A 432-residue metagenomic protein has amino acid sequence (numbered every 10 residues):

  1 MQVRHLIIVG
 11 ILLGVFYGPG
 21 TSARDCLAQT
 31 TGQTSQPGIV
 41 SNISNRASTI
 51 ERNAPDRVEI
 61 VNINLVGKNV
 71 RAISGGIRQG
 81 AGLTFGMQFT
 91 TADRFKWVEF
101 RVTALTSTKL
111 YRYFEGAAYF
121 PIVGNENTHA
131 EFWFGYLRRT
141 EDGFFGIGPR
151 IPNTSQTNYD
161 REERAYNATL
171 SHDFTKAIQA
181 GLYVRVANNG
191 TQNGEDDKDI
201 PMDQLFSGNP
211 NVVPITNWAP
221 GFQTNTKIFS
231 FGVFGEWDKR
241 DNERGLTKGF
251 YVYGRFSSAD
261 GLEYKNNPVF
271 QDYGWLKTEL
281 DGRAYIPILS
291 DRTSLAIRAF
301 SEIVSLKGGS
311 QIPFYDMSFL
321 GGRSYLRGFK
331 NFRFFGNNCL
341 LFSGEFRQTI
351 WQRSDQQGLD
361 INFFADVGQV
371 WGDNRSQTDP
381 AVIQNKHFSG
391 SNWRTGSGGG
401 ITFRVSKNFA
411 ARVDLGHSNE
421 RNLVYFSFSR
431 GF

Functional and structural regions predicted by a protein language model:
C26-W133, P214, P220-T247, Q352 (+3 more regions): Outer-membrane beta-barrel initiation region
Q36-N45, T49-R52, R71, G208-T224 (+4 more regions): C-terminal outer-membrane beta-barrel translocator/porin domains of Gram-negative envelope proteins and their
S74-F85, V102-E115, N225-T226, D260-K265 (+4 more regions): Solvent-exposed loop/turn segments connecting transmembrane beta-strands in outer-membrane beta-barrel proteins
S74-G76, V102-T106, A130-T140, F145-R150 (+9 more regions): Transmembrane beta-barrel strands of outer-membrane/channel proteins
G86-Q88, Y113-A117, E163-S171, I228-E236 (+7 more regions): Membrane-embedded beta-strand positions in outer-membrane beta-barrel channels/transporters
T91-D93, F120-I122, H172, W237-K239 (+6 more regions): Residue-level signature of outer-membrane beta-barrel architecture
T128-H172, E302-M317: Outer-membrane beta-barrel translocator/channel fold
I401-F403, R421-F432: Outer-membrane beta-barrel "beta-signal"
